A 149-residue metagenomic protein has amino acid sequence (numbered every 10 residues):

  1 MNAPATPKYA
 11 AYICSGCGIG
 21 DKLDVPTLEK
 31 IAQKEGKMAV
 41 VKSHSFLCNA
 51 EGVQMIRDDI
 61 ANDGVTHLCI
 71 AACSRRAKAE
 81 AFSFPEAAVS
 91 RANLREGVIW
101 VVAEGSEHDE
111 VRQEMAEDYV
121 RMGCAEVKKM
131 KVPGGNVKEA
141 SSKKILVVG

Functional and structural regions predicted by a protein language model:
M1-G149: Residues forming the flavin
